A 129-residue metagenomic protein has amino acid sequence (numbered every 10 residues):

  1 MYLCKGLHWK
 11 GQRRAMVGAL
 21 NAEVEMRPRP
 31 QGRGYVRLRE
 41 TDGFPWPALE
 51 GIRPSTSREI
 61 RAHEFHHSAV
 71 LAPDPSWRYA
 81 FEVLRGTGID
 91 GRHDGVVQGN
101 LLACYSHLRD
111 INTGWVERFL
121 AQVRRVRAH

Functional and structural regions predicted by a protein language model:
M1-A48: Cysteine-nucleophile active-site neighborhood
Y2, E64, R118: Alpha-helical scaffold segments in soluble metabolic enzymes
L7-Q12, Y79, R118-F119: Short, glycine/charged-enriched secondary-structure capping and boundary segments
V17-L20, F65, H107: Hydrophobic, well-ordered secondary-structure elements that form the walls of internal hydrophobic environments
V24-R27, P45, A69-A72, R109-T113: Short, acidic Gly/Pro/Ser/Thr-rich loop/turn segments
R29-Q31, D74-W77, G114-E117: Short conserved micro-motifs at the rims of enzyme active sites and ligand-binding pockets
G43-V97: Catalytic beta-strand/loop cores that center a nucleophilic Ser/Cys/Thr and support acyl-enzyme chemistry
H93-H129: Acyltransferase
